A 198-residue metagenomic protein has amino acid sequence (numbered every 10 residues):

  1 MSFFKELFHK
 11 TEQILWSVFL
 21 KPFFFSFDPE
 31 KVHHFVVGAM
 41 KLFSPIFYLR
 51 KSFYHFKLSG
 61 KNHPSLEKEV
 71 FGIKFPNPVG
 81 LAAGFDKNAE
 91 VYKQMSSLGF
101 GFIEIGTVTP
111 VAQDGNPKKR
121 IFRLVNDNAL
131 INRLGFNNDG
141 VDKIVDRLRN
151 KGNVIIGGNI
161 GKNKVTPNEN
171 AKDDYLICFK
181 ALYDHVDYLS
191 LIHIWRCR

Functional and structural regions predicted by a protein language model:
F3-Q13, F53-G80, K143-R149: N-terminal amphipathic alpha-helix/helix-capping segment at the start of soluble metabolic enzymes
I14-K68, N132-N137, V141: An N-cap/entry alpha-helix motif that binds or orients negatively charged groups
F75, G84, V91, M95-V108: Active-site cofactor/substrate anionic-group-binding motifs, chiefly glycine- and Lys/Arg-rich phosphate-binding loops
F75-K87, I160-L176: Active-site mouth loops of central-metabolism enzymes
V79-A83, I103-I105, I156-I160, L189-L191: Hydrophobic faces of well-ordered beta-strands that scaffold small-molecule active sites in alpha/beta enzyme cores
E90-G101, V145-R149, K172-H185: Short amphipathic alpha-helices and their capping/turn segments at secondary-structure boundaries
G106-I155: A gly/proline- and charged-residue-enriched helix-loop-helix capping module
S190-R198: Residue-level detector of conserved catalytic or cofactor/ligand-binding positions in enzyme active sites
